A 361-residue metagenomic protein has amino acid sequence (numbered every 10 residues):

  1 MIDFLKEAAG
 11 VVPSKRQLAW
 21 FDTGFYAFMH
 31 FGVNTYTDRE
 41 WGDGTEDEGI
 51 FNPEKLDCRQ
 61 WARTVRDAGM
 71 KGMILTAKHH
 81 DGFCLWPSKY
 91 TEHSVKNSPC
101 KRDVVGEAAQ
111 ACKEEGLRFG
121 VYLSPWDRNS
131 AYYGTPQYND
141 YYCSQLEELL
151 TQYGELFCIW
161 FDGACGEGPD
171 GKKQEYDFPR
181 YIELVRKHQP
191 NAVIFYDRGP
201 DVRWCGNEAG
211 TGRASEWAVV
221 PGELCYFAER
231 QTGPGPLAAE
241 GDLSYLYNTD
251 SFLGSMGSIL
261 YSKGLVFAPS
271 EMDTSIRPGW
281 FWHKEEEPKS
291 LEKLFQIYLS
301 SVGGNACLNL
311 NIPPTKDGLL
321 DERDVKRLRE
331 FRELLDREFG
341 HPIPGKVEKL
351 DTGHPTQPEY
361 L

Functional and structural regions predicted by a protein language model:
M1-L361: Mature catalytic domains of secreted/periplasmic carbohydrate-active enzymes
